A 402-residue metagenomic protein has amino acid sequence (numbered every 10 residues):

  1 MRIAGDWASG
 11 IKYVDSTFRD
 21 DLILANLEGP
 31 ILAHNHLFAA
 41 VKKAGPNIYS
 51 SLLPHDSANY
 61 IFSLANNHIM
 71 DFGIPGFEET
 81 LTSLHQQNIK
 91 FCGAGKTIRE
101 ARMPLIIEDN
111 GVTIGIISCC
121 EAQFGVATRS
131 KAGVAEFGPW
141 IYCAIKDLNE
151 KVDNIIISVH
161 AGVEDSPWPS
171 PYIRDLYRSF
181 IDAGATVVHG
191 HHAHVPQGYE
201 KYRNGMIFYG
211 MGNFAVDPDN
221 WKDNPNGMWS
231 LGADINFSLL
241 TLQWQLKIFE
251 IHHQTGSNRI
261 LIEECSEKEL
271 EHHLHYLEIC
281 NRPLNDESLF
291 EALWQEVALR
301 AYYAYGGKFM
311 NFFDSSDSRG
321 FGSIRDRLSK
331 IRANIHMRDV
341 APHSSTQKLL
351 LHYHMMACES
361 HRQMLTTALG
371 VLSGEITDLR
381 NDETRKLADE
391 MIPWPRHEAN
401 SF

Functional and structural regions predicted by a protein language model:
M1-K12, G29-I48, D71, E121-P139 (+2 more regions): Acidic/histidine-rich helix-loop elements that form or flank divalent-metal/phosphate-binding sites at the catalytic
R2-I3, I31-H34, N67-L81, I98-M103 (+4 more regions): Active-site environment of divalent metal-dependent phosphoester hydrolases
R2-K12, E108-I155, D175, R259-L261: Binuclear metal-dependent hydrolase catalytic cores centered on His/Asp/Glu-rich metal-binding motifs
A4-G5, L22-E28, N59-N67, K90-G95 (+4 more regions): Active-site neighborhood of phospho(di)ester-bond hydrolases with catalytic His/Asp-centered motifs
W7-R99: Core catalytic region of metal-dependent phosphoesterases/phosphodiesterases, especially metallo-beta-lactamase-like
A33-H55, N154-A185: Active-site-proximal segments of metal-dependent phosphoesterases and phosphodiesterases across multiple
A58-I61, P171-L231: Conserved beta-sheet core of the metallophosphoesterase superfamily
N224-N226, S230-F402: A short C-terminal boundary segment appended to hydrolase-like catalytic domains
